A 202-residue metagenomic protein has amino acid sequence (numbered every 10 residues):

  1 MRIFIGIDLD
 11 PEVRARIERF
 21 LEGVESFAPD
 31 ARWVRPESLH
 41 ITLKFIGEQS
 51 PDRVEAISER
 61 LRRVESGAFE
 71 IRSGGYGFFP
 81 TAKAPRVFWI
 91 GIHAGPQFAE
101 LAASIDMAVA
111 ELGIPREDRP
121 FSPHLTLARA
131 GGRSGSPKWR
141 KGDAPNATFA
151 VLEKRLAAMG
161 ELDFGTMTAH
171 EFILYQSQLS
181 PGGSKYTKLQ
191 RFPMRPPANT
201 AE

Functional and structural regions predicted by a protein language model:
M1-E202: Histidine-dependent nucleotide/RNA phosphoesterase domain, centered on the 2H-phosphoesterase fold with its duplicated
